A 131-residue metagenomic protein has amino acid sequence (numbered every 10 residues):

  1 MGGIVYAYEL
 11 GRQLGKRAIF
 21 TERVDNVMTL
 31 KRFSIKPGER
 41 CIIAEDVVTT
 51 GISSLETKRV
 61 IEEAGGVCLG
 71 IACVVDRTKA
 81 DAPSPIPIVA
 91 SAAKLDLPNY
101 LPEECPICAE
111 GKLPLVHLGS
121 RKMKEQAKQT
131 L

Functional and structural regions predicted by a protein language model:
M1: Phosphate/diphosphate ligand-binding glycine-rich loop within oxidoreductases
I4-I42, T50-L55: Short, glycine/charge-rich flexible loops or terminal/linker lids adjacent to PRPP-binding catalytic cores
K58-L131: PRPP-dependent phosphoribosyltransferase catalytic core
